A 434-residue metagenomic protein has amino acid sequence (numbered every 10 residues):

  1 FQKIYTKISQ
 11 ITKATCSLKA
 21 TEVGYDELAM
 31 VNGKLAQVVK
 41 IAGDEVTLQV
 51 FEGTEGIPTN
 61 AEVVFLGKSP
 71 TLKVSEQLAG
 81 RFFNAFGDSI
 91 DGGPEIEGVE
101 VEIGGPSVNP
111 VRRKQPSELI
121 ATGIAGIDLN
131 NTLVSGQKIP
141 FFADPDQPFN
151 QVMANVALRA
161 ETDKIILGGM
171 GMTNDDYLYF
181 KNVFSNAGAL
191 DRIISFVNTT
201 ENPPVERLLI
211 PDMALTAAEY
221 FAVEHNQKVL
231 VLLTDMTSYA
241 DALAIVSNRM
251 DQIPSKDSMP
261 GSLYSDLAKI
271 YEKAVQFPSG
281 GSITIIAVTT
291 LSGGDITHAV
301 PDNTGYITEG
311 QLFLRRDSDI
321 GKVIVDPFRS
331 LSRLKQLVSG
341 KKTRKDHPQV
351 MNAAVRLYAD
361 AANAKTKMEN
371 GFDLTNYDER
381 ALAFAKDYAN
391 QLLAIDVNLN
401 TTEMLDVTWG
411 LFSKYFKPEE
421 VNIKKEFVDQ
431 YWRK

Functional and structural regions predicted by a protein language model:
F1-R81, F86-I90: N-terminal accessory targeting/assembly segments
I4, K34, T59, L78 (+4 more regions): Residue-level signal for beta-strand positions within conserved beta-sheet cores that form or flank
I4, T12, Y25, L78 (+5 more regions): A generic structural signal for well-ordered coil/turn residues at beta-strand boundaries that shape enzyme active-site
K13, G43, G87, V108 (+3 more regions): Residues that form or immediately flank small-molecule/cofactor binding pockets and catalytic motifs
A61-V63, Q77, I90-Q137, N150-N155 (+2 more regions): P-loop NTPase nucleotide-binding/switch module
P70-V74, S89-E95, V111-S117, V223-H225 (+3 more regions): Active-site phosphate-binding and catalytic loops of NTP-dependent enzymes
L129-R433: P-loop NTPase catalytic core
